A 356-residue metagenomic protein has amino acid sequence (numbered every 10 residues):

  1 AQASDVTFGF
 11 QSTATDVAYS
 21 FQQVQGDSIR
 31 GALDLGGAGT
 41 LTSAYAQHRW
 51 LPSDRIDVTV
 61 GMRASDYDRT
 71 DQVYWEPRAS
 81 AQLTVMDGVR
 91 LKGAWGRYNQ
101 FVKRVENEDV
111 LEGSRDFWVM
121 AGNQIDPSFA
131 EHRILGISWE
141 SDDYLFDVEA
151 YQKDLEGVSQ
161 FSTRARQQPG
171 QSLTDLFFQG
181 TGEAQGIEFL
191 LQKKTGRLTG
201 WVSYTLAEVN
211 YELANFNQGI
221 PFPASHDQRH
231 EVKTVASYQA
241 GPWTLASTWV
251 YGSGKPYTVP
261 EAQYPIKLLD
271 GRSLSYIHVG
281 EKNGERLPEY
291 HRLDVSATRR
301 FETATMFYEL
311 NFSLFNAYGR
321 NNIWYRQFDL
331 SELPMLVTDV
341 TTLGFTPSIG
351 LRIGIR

Functional and structural regions predicted by a protein language model:
A1, H48-W50, A64, V73 (+10 more regions): Residue-level signature of outer-membrane beta-barrel architecture
A1-D71, T84, D147, W201: Face-selective signature of the C-terminal outer-membrane beta-barrel domain
A3-V6, R55-V58, G88-L91, D143-F146 (+4 more regions): Repeated loop/turn-to-beta-strand initiation elements of outer-membrane beta-barrel proteins
F8-A14, V60-A64, G93-R97, V148-Q152 (+5 more regions): Transmembrane beta-barrel strands of outer-membrane/channel proteins
A18-V24, D68, D87-R133, Q152-T174 (+2 more regions): Surface-exposed extracellular loop regions of Gram-negative outer-membrane beta-barrel proteins, predominantly
A32-Y45, G122, D126, L145-S203 (+2 more regions): Outer membrane beta-barrel strand-and-loop segments of large Gram-negative receptors, especially TonB-dependent
S53-R55, Y151-D154, D175-E261: Gram-negative outer-membrane beta-barrel transporters
Y251-S273, P288-D294, T298-R356: C-terminal beta-signal and adjacent terminal beta-strands/loops of Gram-negative outer-membrane beta-barrel proteins
